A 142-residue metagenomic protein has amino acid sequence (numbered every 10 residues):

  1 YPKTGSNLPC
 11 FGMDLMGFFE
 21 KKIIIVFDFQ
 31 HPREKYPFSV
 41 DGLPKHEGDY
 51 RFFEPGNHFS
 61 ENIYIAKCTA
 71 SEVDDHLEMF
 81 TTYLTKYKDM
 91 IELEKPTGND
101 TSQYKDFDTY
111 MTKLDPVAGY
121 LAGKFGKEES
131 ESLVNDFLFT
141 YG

Functional and structural regions predicted by a protein language model:
Y1-S102: Extended, non-transmembrane interaction/recognition domains
K86, L93-G142: Alpha-helical oligomerization segments
